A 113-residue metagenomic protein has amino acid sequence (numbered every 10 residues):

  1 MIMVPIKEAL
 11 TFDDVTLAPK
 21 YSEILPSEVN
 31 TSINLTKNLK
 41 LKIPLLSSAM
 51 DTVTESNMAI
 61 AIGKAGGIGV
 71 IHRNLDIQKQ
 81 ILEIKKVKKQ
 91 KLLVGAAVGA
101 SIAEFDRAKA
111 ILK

Functional and structural regions predicted by a protein language model:
M1-L45: An N-cap/entry alpha-helix motif that binds or orients negatively charged groups
I2-P5, V15, V53-K113: Alpha/beta enzyme core
N34, M50, A61: Acidic/glycine-rich phosphate/pyrophosphate-binding loops and surrounding catalytic core that coordinate Mg2+
P44-T52: Extracellular/luminal Protease-associated
